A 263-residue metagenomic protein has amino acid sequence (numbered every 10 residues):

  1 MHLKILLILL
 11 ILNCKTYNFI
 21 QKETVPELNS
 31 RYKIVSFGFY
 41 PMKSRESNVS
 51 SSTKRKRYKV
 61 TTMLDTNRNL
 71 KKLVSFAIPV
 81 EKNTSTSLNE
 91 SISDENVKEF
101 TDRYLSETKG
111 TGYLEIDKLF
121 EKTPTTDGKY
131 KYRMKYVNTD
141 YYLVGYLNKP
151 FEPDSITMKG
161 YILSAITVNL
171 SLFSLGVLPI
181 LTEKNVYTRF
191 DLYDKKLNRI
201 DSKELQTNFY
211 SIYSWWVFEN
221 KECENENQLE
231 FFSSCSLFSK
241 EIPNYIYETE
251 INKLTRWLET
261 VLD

Functional and structural regions predicted by a protein language model:
M1-I8: Sec-dependent signal peptide recognition, specifically the positively charged N-region followed immediately by
C14-Y113, D117, T123-P124, K129-T139 (+1 more regions): A structural "domain/chain start" motif
N18-I20, P179-D263: C-terminal/domain-edge helix-coil "capping" segments
P41-R55, N148-M158, I200-V217: Short, solvent-exposed beta-strand-terminating loops
S52-T86, Y161-V177, E219-S234: Glycine- and small hydrophobic-rich membrane-insertion segments that are intrinsically disordered in solution
K122-K196: Surface-exposed short loop/turn segments
